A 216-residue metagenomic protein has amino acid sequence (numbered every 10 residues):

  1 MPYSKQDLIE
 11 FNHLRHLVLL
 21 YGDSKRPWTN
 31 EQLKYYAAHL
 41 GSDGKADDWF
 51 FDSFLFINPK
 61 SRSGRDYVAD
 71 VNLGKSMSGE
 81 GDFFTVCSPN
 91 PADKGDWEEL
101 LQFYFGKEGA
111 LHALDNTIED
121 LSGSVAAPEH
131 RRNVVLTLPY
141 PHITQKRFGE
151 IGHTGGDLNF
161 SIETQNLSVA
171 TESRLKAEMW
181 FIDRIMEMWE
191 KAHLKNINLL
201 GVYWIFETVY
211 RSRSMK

Functional and structural regions predicted by a protein language model:
P2-D183, E187: N-terminal catalytic cores of secreted or lumenal carbohydrate-active enzymes
Y140, I205-T208: Residue-level signal for short, function-critical loop segments
E190: Phosphate/pyrophosphate-binding loops at sites that engage ATP/ADP/AMP, CoA/4′-phosphopantetheine, polyphosphate
N196: Substrate-binding and catalytic surfaces of secreted/luminal carbohydrate-active proteins
V202: Conserved, mostly hydrophobic/aromatic
E207-K216: Glycoside hydrolase catalytic-domain groove-lining segments
